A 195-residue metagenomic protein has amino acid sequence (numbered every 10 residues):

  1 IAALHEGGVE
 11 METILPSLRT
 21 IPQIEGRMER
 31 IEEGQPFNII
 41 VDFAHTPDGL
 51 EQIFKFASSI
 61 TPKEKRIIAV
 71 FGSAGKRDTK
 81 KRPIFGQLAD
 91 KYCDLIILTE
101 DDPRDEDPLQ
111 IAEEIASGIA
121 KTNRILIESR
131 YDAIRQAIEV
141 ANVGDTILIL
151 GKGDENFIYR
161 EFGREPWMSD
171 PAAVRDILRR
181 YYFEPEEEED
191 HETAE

Functional and structural regions predicted by a protein language model:
A2-E195: ATP-dependent carboxylate-amine ligase
